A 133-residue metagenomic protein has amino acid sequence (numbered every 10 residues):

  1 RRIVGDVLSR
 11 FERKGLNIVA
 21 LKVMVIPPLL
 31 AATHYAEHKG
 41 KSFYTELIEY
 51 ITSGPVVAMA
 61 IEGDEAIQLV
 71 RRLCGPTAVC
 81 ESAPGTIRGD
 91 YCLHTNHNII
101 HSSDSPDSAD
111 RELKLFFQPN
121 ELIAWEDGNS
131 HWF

Functional and structural regions predicted by a protein language model:
R1-F133: Non-catalytic terminal and connector segments of soluble metabolic enzymes
